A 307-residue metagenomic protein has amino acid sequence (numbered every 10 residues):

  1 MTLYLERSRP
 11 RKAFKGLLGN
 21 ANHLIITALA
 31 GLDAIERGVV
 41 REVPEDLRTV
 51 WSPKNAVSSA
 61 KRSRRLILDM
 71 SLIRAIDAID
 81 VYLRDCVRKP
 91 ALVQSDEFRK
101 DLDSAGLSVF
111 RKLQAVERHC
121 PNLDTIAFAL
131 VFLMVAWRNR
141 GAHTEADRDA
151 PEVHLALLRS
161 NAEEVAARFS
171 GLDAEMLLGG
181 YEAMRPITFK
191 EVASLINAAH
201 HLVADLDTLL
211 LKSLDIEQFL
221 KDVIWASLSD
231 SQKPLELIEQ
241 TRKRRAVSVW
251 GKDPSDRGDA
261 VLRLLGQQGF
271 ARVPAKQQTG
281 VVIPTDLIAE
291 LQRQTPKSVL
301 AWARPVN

Functional and structural regions predicted by a protein language model:
M1-D77, V81-C86, N161-N307: Extended intrinsically disordered or low-complexity regions, especially N/C-terminal cytosolic tails and loops, rather
A30, Q94, R99, D147-A150 (+4 more regions): Generic preference for flexible, low-structure residues
I79-A105, A115-D124, F128-L133, R148: A contiguous catalytic/ligand-binding core that recognizes phosphate-bearing ligands
R84-A91, N139-A150, A204, T208-L211: Charged/polar positions within long, soluble alpha-helices
A91-K112, A150-S170: Short, charged amphipathic alpha-helical segments flanked by flexible coils
V109-A127, P234-A246: Charged/polar, low-hydrophobicity segments characteristic of intrinsically disordered regions and flexible loops
N122-H143, K190-D205: A broadly tuned preference for mixed-charge, low-complexity surface segments
I126-A167, D173, L177: Histidine-centered, metal-coordinating catalytic motifs and their short helical/loop contexts
